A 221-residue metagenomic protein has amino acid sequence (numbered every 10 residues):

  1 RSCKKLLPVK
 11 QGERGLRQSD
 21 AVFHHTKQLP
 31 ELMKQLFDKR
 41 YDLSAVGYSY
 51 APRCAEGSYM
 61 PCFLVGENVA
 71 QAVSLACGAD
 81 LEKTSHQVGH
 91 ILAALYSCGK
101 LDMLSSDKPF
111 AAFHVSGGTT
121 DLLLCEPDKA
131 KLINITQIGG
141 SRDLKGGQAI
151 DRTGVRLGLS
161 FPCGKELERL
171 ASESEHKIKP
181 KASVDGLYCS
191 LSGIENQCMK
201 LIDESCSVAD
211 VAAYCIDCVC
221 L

Functional and structural regions predicted by a protein language model:
R1, S105-K108, H114-S116, D121-A209: A short helix-loop
R1-S44, Y48, P52-C54: N-terminal beta-alpha supersecondary unit
E31-L36, Y214-L221: Phosphate/ATP-binding catalytic cores across multiple sugar-kinase/actin-like superfamilies, primarily ASKHA
L32-M33, R40-D42, A51-L81: Phosphate- and other anionic-substrate recognition elements at nucleic-acid/protein interfaces
A45-G47, C62, F110-H114: Short glycine-aspartate micro-motif
S49-C54, S85-I91, T119: Acidic, glycine-rich active-site loops and adjacent beta-strand->loop/helix elements that engage anionic groups
A79, K83-F110: Conserved phosphate-binding catalytic cores of ATP/NTP-utilizing and phosphoryl-transfer enzymes
